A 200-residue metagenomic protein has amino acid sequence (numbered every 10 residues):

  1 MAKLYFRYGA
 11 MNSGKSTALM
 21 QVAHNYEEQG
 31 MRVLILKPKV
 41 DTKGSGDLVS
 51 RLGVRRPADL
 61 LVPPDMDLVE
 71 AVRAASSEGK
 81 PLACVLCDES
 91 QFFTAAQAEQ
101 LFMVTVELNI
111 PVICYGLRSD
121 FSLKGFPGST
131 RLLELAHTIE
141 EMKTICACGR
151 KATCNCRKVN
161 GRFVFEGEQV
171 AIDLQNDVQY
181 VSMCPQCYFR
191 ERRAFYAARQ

Functional and structural regions predicted by a protein language model:
M1-A75, D120-R131, E141-T144, V164-E166 (+1 more regions): Conserved P-loop
V22, A96-V104, G128: A short acidic, amphipathic alpha-helical/loop segment
A75-P81: Glycine-rich phosphate-binding loop signature in dinucleotide/nucleotide-binding domains
P81-C84, E107-G116: Loop/turn-to-beta-strand initiation segments
E89, L117: Walker B catalytic acidic pair
F92-F93: Residues immediately C-terminal
H137, K143-F163: Conserved AAA+ ATPase core "coupling" helix
